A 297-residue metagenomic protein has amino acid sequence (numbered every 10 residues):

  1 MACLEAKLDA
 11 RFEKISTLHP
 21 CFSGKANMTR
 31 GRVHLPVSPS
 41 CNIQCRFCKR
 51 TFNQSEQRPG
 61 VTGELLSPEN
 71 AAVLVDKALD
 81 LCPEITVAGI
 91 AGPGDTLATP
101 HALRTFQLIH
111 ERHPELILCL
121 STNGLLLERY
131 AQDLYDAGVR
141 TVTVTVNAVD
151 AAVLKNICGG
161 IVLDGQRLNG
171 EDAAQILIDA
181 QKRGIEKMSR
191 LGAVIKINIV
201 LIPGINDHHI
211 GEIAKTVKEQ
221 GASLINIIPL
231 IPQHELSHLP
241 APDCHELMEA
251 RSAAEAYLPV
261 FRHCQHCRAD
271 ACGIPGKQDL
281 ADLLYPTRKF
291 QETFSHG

Functional and structural regions predicted by a protein language model:
M1-P36, R50-L65, K77, L81-E84 (+2 more regions): N-terminal [4Fe-4S]-dependent radical SAM core
S40-Q44, F52: Short pre-active-site segment immediately N-terminal to redox-active cysteine/selenocysteine motifs in thiol-based
R58-L65, C158-I161, G170-E171, L239-P242: Short glycine-enriched, charge-decorated loop/helix-capping segments at active-site entrances that position
G60-P68, I202-D207: Active-site mouth loops of central-metabolism enzymes
N70-A91: Short Fe-S-cluster ligation motifs
L97-I228, Q233: Conserved AdoMet/S-adenosylmethionine-binding subsite of the radical SAM
H245-G297: C-terminal accessory regions of radical SAM enzymes
